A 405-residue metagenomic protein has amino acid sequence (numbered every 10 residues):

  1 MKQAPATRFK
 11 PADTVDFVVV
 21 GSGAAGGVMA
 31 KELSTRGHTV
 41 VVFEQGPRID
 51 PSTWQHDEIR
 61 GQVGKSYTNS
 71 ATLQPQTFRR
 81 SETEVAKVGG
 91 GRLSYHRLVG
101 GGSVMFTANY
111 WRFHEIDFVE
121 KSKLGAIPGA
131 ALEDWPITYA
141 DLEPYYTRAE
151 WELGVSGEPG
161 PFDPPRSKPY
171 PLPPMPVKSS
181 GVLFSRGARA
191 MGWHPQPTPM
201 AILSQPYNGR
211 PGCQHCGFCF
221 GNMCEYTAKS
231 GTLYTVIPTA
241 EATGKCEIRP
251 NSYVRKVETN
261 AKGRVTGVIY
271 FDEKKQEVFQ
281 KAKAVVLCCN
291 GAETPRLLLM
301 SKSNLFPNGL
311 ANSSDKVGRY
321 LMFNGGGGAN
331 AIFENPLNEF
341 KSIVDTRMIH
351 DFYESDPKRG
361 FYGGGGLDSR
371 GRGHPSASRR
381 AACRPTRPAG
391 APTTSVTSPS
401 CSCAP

Functional and structural regions predicted by a protein language model:
M1-F17, T35-G37, G61: Extreme N-terminal leader/targeting segments of oxidoreductases
F17-V42: N-terminal Rossmann-like FAD-binding beta1-loop-alpha1 element of flavoenzymes
E32-T35, T39, G46-R60, T243 (+3 more regions): Glycine-rich loop(s) and the adjacent beta-strand/alpha-helix scaffold that form part
P47-A71, H96-N109: Conserved N-terminal glycine-rich FAD pyrophosphate-binding loop of Rossmann-like flavoproteins
Y67-S70, S81-G89, R112, D117 (+1 more regions): Conserved redox-cofactor binding core of oxidoreductases
S81-Y95, V99-G102, F106, R112 (+2 more regions): FAD cofactor-binding and catalytic pocket of flavoenzymes
Y110-D117, S301-F306: A glycine- and small-aliphatic-rich helix-loop capping segment at beta-alpha/alpha-beta transitions that lines
R210-P211, T259-T266: A short, glycine/Asx- and small/polar-enriched loop/turn that sits immediately N-terminal to a beta-strand
